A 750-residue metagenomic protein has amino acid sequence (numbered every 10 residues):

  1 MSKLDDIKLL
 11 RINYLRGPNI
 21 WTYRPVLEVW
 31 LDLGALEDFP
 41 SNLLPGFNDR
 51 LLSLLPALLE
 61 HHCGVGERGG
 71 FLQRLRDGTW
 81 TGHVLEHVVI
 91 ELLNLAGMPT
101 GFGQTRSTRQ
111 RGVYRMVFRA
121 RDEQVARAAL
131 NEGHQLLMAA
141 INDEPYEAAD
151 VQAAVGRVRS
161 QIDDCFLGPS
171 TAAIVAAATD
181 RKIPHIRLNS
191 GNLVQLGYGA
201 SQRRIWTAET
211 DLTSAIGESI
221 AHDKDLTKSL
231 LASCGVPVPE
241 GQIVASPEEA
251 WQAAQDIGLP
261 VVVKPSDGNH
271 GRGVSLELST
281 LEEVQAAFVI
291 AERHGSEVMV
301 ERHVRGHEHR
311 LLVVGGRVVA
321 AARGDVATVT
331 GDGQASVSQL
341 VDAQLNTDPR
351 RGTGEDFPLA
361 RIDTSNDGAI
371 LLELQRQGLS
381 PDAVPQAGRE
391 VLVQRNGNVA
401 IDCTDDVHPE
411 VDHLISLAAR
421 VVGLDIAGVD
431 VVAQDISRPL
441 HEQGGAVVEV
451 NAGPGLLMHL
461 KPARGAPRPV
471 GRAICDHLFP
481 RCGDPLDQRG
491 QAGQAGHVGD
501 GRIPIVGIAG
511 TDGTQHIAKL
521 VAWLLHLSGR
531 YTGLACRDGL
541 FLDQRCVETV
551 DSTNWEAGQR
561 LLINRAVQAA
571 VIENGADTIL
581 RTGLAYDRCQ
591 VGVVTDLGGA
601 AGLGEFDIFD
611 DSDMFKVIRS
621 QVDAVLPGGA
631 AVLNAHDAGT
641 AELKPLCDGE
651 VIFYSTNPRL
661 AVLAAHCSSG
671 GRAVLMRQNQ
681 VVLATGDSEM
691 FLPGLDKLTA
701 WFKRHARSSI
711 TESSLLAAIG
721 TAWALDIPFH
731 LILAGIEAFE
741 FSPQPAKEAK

Functional and structural regions predicted by a protein language model:
M1-D180, R317-A320, D325-D332, S336-Q339 (+1 more regions): ATP-dependent carboxylate activation and anion-phosphoryl transfer catalytic cores that bind Mg-ATP to form
P45, R203-D363, P409: Active-site nucleotide/adenylate-binding loops and adjacent lid/helix of ATP-dependent enzymes
R111-V113, V117-D256, N269: Conserved N-proximal alpha/beta basic substrate-recognition cap immediately N-terminal to, or forming the N-lobe
Y198, V313-V318, A387, R395 (+4 more regions): Short acidic-glycine loop/turn motifs at beta-strand connectors
L340-V399: Extended, charge-rich helix/loop segments that form flexible, surface "patches" used to engage negatively charged
P485-C546: Walker A (P-loop) phosphate-binding motif
R502-I503, R581-K750: Acidic, Mg2+-coordinating active-site environments of NTP-dependent enzymes
R545-T582, V594: Conserved nucleotide-sensing/catalytic segment adjacent to the nucleotide-binding pocket in NTP-handling enzymes
